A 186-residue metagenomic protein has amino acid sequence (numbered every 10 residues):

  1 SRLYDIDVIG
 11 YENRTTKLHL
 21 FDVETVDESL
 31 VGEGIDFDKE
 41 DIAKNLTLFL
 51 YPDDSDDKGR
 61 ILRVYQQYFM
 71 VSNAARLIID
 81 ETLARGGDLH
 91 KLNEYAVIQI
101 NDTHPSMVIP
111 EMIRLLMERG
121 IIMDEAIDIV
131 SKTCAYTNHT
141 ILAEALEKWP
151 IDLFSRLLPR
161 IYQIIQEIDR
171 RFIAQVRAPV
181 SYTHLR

Functional and structural regions predicted by a protein language model:
S1-L3, L116: Extended, regular secondary-structure scaffolds
Y11-V97, M107: Function-dense linear segments that define catalytic or interfacial modules in macromolecule-processing proteins
V23-D27, T103-P105, T140-I141, F172: Short, glycine-/Ser/Thr-/acidic-enriched flexible segments
S72-N73, P110-R119: Alpha-helical support elements that line or immediately flank enzyme active sites and cofactor-binding pockets
E81-N93, L116-D128, T140, Q175 (+1 more regions): Secondary-structure transition/capping motifs at alpha-helix termini and the adjoining loop/turn into the next element
Q99-E111, T133-T137: Core structural elements
L115-Q166, R170: Extended, well-ordered alpha-helical scaffold/bundle regions in very large, multi-domain proteins
T183-H184: Conserved small/polar residues in nucleotide/adenosyl-binding loops
